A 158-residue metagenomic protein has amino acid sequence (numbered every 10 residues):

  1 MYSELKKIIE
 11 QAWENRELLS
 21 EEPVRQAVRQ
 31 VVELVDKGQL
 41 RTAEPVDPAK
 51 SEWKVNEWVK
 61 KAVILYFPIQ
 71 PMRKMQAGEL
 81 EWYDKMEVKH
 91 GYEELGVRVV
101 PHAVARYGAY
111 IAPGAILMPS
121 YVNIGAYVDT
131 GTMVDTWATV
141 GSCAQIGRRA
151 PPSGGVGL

Functional and structural regions predicted by a protein language model:
M1-V97: Terminal amphipathic alpha-helical/low-complexity segments used for targeting or macromolecular assembly
R98-L158: Structural signal for interior beta-strand "rungs" in well-ordered beta-sheet cores of soluble enzyme domains
